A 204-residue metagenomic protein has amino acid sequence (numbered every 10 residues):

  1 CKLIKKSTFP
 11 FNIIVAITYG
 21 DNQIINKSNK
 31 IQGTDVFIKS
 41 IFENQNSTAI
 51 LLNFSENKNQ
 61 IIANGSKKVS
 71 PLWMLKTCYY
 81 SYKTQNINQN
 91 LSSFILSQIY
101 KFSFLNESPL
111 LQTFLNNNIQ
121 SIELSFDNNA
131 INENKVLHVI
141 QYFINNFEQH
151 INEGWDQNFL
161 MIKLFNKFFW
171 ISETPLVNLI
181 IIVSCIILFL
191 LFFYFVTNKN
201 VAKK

Functional and structural regions predicted by a protein language model:
C1-V69: Acidic/histidine-rich catalytic neighborhood of metal-dependent amide-processing enzymes
K2-T8, N86, K101, N146 (+1 more regions): Short, flexible coil/linker elements and helix-boundary hinge sites characteristic of intrinsically disordered
F9-F11, Y19, F37, F42 (+10 more regions): Phenylalanine-focused residue identity feature
S55, N59-L160: Active-site-adjacent substrate-binding region of metalloamidase/peptidase-like peptide-processing proteins
S103-P109, N118, K167-E173, L179-S184: Amphipathic, soluble alpha/beta structural segments
H150-I180: Short, aromatic-rich amphipathic segments at membrane interfaces that lie adjacent to a transmembrane helix or signal
S172-K204: Alpha-helical transmembrane segments of integral membrane proteins
